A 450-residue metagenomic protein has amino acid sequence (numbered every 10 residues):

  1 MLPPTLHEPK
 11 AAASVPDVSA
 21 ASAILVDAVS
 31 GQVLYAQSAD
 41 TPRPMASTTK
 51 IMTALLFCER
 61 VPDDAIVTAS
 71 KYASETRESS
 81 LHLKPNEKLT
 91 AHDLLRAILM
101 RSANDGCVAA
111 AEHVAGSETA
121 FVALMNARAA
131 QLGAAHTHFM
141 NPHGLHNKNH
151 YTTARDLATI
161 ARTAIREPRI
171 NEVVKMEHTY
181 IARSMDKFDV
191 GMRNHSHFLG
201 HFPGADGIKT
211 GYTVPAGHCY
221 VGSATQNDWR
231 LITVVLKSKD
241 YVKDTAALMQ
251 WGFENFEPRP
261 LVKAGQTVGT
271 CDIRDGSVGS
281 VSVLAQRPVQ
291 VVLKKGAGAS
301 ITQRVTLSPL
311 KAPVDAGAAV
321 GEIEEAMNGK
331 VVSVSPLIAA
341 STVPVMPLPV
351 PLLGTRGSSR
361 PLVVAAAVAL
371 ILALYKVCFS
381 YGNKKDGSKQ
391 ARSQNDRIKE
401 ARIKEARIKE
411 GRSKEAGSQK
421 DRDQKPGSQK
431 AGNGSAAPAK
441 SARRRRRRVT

Functional and structural regions predicted by a protein language model:
M1-E172: Active-site-adjacent loops and short helices of periplasmic peptidoglycan-processing enzymes
A20-A21, G204-A205, I398, I403: A broad structural signal for short, well-ordered beta-strand segments within beta-sheet-rich domains
I24, T137, G204, P215 (+3 more regions): Exposed boundary/loop context
A134-H138, H146-G387, R446-T450: Domain-terminus/edge residues, biased toward the C-terminal soluble/receptor-binding domains of extracytoplasmic
D386, S393, N433-T450: Short Lys/Arg-rich cationic patches that frequently serve as NLS/NoLS or arginine-rich RNA/DNA-binding motifs
K389, Q394, K399-E400, K404-K409 (+5 more regions): Intrinsically disordered, low-complexity repeat/linker tracts enriched for polar/charged residues
